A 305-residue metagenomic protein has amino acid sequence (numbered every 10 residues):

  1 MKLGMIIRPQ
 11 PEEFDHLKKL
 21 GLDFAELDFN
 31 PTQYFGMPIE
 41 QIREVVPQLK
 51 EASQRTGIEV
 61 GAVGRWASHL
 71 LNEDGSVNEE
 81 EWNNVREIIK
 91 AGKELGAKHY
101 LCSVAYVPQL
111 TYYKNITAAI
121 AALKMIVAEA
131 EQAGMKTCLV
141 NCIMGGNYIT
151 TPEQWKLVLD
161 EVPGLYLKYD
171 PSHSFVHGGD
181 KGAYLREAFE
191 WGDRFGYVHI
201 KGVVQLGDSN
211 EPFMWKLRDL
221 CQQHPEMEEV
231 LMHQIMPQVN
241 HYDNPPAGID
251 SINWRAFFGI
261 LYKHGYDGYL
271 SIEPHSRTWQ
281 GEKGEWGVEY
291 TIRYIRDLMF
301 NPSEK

Functional and structural regions predicted by a protein language model:
M1-K98, K124, E131, G164-Y166 (+5 more regions): N-terminal pre-domain/capping segments
I6-Q10, D28-T32, R65-S68, A105-V107 (+4 more regions): Active-site beta-loop-alpha junctions enriched in small/polar residues
P11, G248-K263: A short, acidic, amphipathic alpha-helical segment used as a generic capping/interface helix at domain edges
H16, E187-E190, I260: Well-formed, non-transmembrane alpha-helical positions, independent of function
L27, V60-R65, A97-V104, T137-V140 (+1 more regions): Short beta-strand segments at enzyme active-site cores
R55, L71-Y169, V176: Active-site acidic/histidine proton-transfer and metal-coordination neighborhood in alpha/beta enzyme cores
A128-S251: Acidic/histidine-rich catalytic cores of soluble enzymes
G268-I295: C-terminal/domain-terminus segments
